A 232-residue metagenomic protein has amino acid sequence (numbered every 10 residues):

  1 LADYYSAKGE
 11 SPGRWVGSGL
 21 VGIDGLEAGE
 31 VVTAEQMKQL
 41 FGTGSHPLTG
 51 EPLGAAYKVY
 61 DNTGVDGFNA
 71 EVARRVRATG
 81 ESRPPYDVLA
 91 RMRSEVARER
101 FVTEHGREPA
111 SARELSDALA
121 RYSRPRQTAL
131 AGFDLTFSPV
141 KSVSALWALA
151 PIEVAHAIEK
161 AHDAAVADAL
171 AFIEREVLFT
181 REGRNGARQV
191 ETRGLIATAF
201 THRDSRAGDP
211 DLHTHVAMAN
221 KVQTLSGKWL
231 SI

Functional and structural regions predicted by a protein language model:
L1-I232: Intrinsically disordered, flexible peripheral segments
